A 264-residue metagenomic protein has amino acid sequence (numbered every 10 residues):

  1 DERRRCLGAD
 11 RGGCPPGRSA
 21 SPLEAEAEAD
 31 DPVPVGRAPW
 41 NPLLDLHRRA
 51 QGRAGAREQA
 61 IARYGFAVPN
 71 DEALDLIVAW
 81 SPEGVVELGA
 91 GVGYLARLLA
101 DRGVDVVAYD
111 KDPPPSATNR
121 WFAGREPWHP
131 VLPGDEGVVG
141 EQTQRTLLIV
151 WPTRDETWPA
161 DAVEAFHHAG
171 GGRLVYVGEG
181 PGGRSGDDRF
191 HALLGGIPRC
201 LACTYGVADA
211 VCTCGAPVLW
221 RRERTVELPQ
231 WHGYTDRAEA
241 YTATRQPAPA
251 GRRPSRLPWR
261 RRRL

Functional and structural regions predicted by a protein language model:
D1-S81: S-adenosyl-L-methionine
P82-G91: Conserved class I S-adenosyl-L-methionine
G93-R97: Glycine-rich SAM-binding Motif I of class I
D105-D110: Conserved SAM-binding motif I beta-strand of class I
D112, S116-Q142: S-adenosyl-L-methionine
R145-T157: A short SAM/SAH-binding and catalytic strip from SAM-dependent methyltransferases
R154-V226: C-terminal substrate-binding/active-site "lid" region of AdoMet-derived donor-dependent transferases
V207-G251: Rossmann-like AdoMet/SAM-dependent catalytic core
